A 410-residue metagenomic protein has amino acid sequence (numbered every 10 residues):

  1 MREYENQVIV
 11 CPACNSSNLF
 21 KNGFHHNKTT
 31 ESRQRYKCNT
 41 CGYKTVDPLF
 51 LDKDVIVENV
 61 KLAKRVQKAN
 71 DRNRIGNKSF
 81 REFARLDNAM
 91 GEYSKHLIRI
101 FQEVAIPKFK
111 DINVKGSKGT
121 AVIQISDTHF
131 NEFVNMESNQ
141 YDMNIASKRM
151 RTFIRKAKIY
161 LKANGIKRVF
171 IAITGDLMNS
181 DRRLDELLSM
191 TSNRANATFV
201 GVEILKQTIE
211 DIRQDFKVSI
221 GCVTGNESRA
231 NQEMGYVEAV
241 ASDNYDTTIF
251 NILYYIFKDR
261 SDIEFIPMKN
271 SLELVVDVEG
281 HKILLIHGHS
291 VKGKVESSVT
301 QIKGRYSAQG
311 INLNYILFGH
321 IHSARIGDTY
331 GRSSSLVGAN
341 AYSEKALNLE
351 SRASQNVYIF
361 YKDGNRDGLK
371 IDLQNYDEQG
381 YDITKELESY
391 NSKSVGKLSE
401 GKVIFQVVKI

Functional and structural regions predicted by a protein language model:
Y4-V10, E31-Q34: Short metal-coordination and nucleic-acid-contact micro-motifs, chiefly zinc-binding Cys/His arrays
P12-A13, T40: Short, cysteine/histidine-rich loop/knuckle motifs that typically chelate Zn2+
A13-T30: Short recognition patches in nucleic-acid-associated and regulatory proteins
K28-V46: Cysteine-rich micro-motifs
L49-N164, Y358, K370-L373, T384-E386: Basic, amphipathic N-terminal segments that precede the first structured/catalytic domain
K108-I125, D142-L253: Core catalytic region of metal-dependent phosphoesterases/phosphodiesterases, especially metallo-beta-lactamase-like
S126-T128, G175-L177, G225-S228, G288-S290 (+2 more regions): Active-site metal-binding loops of divalent metal-dependent hydrolases
A239-T247, N251-D262, I266-S271, E279-L284 (+1 more regions): Conserved beta-sheet core of the metallophosphoesterase superfamily
